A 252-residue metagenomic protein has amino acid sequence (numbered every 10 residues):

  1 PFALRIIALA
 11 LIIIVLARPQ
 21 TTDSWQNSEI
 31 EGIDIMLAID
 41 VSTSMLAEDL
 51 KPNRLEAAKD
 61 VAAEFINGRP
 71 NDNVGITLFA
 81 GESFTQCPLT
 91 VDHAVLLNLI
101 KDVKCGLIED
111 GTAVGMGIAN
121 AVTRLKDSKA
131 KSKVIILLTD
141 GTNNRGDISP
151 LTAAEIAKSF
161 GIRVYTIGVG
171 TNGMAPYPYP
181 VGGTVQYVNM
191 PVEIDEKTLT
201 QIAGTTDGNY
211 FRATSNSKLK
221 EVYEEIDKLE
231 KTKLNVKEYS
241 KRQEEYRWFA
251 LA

Functional and structural regions predicted by a protein language model:
P1-N27, T232-A252: C-terminal signal-anchor/stop-transfer transmembrane helix together with its immediate cytosolic, Lys/Arg-enriched
A17-Q20, R69, L125, T206 (+2 more regions): Conserved NTP-handling cores and scaffolds of large molecular machines
R18-K133, I148: Membrane-embedded segments
D34, N209, A213-R247: Juxtamembrane amphipathic/hinge helix adjacent to a transmembrane helix
M36, T77, I136, Y165-I167 (+1 more regions): Hydrophobic/aromatic beta-strand patches that form the interior of the parallel beta-sheet core in alpha/beta enzyme
T43-S44, G81-T85, G141-N144, G170-M174 (+1 more regions): Solvent-exposed loop/turn segments at secondary-structure junctions within structured extracellular/periplasmic domains
D92-V95, G182-V185, K228-K231: Short, hinge-like loop/turn segments at secondary-structure boundaries
E109, V134, G141-T205: VWA/integrin I-like adhesion module and closely mimicked acidic/polar interface patches used
